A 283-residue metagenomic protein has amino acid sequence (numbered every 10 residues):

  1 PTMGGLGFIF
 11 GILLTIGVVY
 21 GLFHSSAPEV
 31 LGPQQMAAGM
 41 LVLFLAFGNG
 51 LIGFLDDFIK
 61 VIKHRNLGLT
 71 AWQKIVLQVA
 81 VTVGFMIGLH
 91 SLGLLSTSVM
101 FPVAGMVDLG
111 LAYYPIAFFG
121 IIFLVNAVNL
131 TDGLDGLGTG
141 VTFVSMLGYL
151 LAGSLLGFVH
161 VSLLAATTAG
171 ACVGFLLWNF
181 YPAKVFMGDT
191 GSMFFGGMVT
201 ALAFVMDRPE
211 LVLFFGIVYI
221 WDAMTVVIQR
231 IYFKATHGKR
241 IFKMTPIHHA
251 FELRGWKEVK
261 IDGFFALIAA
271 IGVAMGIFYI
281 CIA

Functional and structural regions predicted by a protein language model:
P1, H64-L77, I247-H248, L253: Juxtamembrane helix-capping/reentrant segments at transmembrane boundaries
F8-F54, F85-H90, M100, G110-A283: Alpha-helical transmembrane segments
L55-K63: Hydrophobic transmembrane alpha-helix segments characteristic of membrane transport and insertion machinery
I62-T70, V99-V107: Membrane interface segments of multi-pass transport proteins and intramembrane proteases
Q73-I87: Carboxylate/His-rich catalytic cores and anion/metal-binding grooves
L95: Conserved N-terminal glycine/acidic-rich loop preference
